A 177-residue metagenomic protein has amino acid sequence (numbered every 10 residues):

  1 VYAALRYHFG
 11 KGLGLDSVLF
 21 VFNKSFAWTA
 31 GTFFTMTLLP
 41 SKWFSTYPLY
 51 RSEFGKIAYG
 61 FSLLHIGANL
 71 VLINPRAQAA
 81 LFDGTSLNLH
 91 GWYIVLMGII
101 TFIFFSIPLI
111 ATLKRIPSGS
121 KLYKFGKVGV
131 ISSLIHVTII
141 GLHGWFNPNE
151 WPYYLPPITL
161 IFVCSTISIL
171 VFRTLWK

Functional and structural regions predicted by a protein language model:
V1-K177: Membrane-embedded alpha-helical bundles that constitute the cytochrome b-like, heme-associated redox core of multi-pass
